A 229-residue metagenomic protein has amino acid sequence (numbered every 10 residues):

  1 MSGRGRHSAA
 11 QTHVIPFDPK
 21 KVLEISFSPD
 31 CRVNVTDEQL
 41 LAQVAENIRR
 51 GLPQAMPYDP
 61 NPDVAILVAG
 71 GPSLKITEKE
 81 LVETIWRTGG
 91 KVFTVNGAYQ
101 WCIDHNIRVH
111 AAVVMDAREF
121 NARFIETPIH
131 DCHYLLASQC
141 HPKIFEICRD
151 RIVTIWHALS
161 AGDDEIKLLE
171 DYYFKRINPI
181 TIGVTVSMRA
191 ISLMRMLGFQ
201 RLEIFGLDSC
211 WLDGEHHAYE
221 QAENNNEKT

Functional and structural regions predicted by a protein language model:
S2-T229: Metal-ion/cofactor- or nucleotide/acyl-coenzyme-handling active-site neighborhoods
